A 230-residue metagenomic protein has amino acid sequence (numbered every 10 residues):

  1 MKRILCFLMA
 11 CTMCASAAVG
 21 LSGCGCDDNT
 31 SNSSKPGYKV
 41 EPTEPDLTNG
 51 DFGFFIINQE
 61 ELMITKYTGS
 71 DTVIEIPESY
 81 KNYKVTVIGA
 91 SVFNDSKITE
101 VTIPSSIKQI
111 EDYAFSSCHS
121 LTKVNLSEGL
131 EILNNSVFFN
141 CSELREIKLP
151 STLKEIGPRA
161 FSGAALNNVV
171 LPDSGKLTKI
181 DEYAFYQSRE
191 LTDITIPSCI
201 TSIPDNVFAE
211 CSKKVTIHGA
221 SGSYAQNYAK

Functional and structural regions predicted by a protein language model:
R3-C24: Sec-dependent N-terminal signal peptides of Gram-positive bacterial secreted proteins and lipoproteins
C6, S16, S33, S106 (+4 more regions): Intrinsically disordered and other compositionally biased segments
C11-A17, Y38, I156, I203: N-terminal processing/targeting junctions
A17-V40: Sec-dependent signal peptide cleavage junction
L21, D51-F52, N58-E60, G69-V87 (+6 more regions): Structural signature of tandem-repeat unit edges
S33-Y67: Short beta-strand/loop segment at the start of cytosolic alpha/beta domains
G89-V92, E111-S116, N134-V137, G157-A160 (+2 more regions): Consensus positions within tandem repeat domains that build extended binding/scaffold surfaces
